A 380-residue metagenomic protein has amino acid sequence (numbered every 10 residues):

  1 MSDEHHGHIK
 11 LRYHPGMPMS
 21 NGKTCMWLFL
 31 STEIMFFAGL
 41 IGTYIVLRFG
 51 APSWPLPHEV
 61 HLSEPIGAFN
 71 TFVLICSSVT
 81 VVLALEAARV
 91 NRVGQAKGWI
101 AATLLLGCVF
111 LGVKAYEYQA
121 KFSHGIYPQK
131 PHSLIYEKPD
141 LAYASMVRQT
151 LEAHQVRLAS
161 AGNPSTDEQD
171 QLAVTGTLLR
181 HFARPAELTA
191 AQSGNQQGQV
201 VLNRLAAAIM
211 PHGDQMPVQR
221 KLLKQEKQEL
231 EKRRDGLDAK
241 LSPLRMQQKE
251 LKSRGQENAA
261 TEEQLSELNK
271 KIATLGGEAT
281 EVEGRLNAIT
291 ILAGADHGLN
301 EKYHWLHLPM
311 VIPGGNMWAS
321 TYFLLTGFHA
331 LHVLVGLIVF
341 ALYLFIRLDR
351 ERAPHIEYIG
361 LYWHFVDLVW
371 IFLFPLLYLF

Functional and structural regions predicted by a protein language model:
M1-F380: ...captures the hydrophobic TM-helix bundle architecture rather than a specific catalytic motif, and can also fire on
